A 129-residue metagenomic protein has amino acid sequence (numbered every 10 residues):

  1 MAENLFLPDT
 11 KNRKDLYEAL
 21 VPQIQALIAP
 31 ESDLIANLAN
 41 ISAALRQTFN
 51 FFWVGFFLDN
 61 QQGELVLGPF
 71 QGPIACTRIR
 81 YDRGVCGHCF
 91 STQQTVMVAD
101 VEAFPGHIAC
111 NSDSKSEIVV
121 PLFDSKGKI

Functional and structural regions predicted by a protein language model:
M1-L67: Intrinsically disordered, low-complexity terminal regulatory regions
F51, S112-S114: A generic fold-level signal
W53, C86, V119: Short hydrophobic/aromatic beta-strand element in the GNAT-like acyltransferase core that lines or flanks the acyl-donor
D59, E64-S112: Regulatory sensory and allosteric helical modules in signal-transduction proteins and certain transcription factors
S116-D124: A short, aliphatic-rich beta-strand micro-motif
K128-I129: Glycine-rich acetyl-CoA-binding "A-motif" of GNAT/NAT acetyltransferases
